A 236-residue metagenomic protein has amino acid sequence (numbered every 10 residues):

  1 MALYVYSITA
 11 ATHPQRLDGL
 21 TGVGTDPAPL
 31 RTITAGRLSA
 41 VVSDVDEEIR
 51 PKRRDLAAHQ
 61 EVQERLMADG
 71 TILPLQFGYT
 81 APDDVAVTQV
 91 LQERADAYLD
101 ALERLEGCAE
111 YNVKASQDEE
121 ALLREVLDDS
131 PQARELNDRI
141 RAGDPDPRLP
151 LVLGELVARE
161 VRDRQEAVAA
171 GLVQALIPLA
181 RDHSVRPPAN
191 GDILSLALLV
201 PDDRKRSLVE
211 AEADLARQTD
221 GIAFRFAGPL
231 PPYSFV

Functional and structural regions predicted by a protein language model:
M1-V236: An interfacial alpha-helical scaffold signature
